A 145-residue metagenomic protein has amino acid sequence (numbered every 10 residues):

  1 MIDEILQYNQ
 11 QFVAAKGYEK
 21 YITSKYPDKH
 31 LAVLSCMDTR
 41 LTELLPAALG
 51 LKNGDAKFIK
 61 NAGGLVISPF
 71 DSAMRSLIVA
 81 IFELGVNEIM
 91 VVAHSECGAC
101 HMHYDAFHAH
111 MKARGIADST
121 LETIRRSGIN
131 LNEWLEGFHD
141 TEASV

Functional and structural regions predicted by a protein language model:
M1-K29, G64-A73, I81-V86, C97-V145: Divalent-metal-activated hydrolytic enzyme cores
L34-C36, K60, V92-H94: Short beta-strand segments
D38-R40: Short, charged/polar surface micro-motifs in flexible loops or helix N-caps
T42-L45, C100-M102: Short glycine-/acidic-enriched loop or helix-start segments at secondary-structure transitions that form or flank
P46-K52: Short Gly/aromatic-enriched secondary-structure transition segments
A56-G63: A short beta-strand-loop structural module common to alpha/beta enzyme folds
